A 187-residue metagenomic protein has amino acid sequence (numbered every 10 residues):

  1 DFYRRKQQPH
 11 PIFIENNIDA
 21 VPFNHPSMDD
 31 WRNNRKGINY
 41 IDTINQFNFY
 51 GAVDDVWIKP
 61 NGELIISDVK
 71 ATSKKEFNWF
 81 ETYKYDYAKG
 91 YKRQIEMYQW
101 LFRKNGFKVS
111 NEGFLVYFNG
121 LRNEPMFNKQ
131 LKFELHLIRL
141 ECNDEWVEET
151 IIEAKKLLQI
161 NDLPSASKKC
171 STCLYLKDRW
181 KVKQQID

Functional and structural regions predicted by a protein language model:
D1-H10, D19-V21, P26-R32, N45-F47 (+5 more regions): Accessory terminal regions of nucleic-acid processing enzymes
W31-E149: Mg2+/Mn2+-dependent nuclease catalytic core
